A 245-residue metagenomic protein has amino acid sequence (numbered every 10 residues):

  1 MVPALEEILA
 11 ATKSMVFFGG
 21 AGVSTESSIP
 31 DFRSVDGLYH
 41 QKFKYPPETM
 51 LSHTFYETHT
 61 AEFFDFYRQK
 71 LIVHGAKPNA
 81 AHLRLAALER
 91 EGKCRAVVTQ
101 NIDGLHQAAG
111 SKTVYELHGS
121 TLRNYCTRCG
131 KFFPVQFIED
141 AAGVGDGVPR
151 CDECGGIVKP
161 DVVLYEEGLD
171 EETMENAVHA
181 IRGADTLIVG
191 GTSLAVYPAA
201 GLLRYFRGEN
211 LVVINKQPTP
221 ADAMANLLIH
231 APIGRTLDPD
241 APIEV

Functional and structural regions predicted by a protein language model:
M1-V245: Conserved catalytic core of sirtuin-type NAD+-dependent deacylases
